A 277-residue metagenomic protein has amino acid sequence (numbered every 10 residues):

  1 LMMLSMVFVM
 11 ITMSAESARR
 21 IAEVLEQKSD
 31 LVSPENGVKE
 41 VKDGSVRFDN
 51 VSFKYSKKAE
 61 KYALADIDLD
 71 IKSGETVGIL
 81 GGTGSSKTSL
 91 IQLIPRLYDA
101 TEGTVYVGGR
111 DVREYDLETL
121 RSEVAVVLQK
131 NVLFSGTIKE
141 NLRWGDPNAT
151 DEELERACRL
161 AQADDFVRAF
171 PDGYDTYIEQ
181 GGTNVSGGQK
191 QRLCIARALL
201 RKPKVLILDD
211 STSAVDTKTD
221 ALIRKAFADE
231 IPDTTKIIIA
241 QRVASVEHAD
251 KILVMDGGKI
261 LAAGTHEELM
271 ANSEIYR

Functional and structural regions predicted by a protein language model:
L1-V24: Cytosolic ends of transmembrane helices, especially the final helix of ABC transmembrane type-1 domains
S5-M6, S33, T88, V105: Residue-level detector of alpha-helix boundaries and kinks
V7, Q27-K28, N272: Generic structural signal for alpha-helix termini and adjacent loop/cap motifs
I11, K28-L31: Signal-transduction coiled-coil helices of two-component systems
E23, D30, R143: Conserved E/DxxT/N motif and adjacent residues on the DHp alpha2 helix of HisKA-family sensor histidine kinases
L31-V32, R168: Transmitter module of two-component histidine kinases
P34-K39: Short, solvent-exposed loop/turn elements at beta->coil junctions and helix N-caps that rim active or binding pockets
E40-R277: ABC-type nucleotide-binding domain
